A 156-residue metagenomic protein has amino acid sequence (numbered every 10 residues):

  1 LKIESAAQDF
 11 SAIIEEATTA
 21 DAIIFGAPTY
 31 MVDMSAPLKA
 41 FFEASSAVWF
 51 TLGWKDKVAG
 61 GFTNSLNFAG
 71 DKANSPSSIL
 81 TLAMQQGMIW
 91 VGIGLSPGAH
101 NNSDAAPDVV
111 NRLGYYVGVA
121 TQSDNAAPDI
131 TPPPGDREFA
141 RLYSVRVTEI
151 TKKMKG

Functional and structural regions predicted by a protein language model:
L1-W54, S103, P107-V110, G114-V117 (+1 more regions): N-terminal beta1-alpha1-beta2 submodule of the flavodoxin-like/Rossmannoid cofactor-binding fold
K55-L113: Short, glycine-/small-residue-rich phosphate/pyrophosphate-handling segment
